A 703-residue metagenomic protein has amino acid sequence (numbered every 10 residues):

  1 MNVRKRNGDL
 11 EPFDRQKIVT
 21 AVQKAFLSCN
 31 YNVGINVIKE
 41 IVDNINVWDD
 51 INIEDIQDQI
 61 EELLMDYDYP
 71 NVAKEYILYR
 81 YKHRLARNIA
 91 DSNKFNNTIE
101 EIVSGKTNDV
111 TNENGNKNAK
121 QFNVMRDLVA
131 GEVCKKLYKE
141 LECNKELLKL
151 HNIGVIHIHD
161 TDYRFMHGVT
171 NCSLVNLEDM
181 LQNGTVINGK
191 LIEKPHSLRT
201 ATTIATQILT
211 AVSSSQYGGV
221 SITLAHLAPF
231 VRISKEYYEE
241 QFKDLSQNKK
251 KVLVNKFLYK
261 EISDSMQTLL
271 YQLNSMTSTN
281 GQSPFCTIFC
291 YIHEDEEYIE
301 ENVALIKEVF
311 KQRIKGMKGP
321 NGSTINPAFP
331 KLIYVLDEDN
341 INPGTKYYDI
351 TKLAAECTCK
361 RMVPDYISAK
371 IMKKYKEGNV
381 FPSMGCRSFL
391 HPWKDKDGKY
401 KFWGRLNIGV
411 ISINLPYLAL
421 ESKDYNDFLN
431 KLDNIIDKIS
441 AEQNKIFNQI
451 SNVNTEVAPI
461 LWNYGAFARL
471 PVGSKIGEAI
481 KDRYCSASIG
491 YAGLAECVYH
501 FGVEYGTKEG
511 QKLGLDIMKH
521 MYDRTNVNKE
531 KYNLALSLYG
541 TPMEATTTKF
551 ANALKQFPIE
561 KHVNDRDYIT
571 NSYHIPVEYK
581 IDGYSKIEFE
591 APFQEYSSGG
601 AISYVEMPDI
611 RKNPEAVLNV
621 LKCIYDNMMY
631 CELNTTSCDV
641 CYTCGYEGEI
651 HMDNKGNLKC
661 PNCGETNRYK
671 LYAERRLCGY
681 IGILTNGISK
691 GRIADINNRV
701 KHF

Functional and structural regions predicted by a protein language model:
M1-G105, A694-V700: Charged, amphipathic alpha-helical regulatory modules used for macromolecular assembly or allosteric control
D14, K655, G679-Y680: Conformational switch/transducer regions in large eukaryotic molecular machines and scaffolds
V22, L227-V231, L494-V498, E674: Buried hydrophobic packing segments
S92-Y484, E504-A673: Conserved catalytic cores of very large enzyme subunits
I262-M266, L270, H500, I688 (+1 more regions): Metallocofactor- and cofactor-centric catalytic cores in central/energy metabolism, strongly enriched
A487-H500, K519, R676: Contiguous, well-ordered alpha-helical segments that form the cores/surfaces of helical PPI scaffolds
N662-F703: Long insertion/accessory domains within large nucleic-acid-processing enzymes
